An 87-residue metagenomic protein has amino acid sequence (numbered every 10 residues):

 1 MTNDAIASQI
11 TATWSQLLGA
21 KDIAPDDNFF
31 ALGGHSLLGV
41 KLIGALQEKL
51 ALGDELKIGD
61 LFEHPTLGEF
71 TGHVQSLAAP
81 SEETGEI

Functional and structural regions predicted by a protein language model:
M1-I87: Phosphopantetheine-dependent thiolation modules in NRPS/PKS and related acyl-activating systems
